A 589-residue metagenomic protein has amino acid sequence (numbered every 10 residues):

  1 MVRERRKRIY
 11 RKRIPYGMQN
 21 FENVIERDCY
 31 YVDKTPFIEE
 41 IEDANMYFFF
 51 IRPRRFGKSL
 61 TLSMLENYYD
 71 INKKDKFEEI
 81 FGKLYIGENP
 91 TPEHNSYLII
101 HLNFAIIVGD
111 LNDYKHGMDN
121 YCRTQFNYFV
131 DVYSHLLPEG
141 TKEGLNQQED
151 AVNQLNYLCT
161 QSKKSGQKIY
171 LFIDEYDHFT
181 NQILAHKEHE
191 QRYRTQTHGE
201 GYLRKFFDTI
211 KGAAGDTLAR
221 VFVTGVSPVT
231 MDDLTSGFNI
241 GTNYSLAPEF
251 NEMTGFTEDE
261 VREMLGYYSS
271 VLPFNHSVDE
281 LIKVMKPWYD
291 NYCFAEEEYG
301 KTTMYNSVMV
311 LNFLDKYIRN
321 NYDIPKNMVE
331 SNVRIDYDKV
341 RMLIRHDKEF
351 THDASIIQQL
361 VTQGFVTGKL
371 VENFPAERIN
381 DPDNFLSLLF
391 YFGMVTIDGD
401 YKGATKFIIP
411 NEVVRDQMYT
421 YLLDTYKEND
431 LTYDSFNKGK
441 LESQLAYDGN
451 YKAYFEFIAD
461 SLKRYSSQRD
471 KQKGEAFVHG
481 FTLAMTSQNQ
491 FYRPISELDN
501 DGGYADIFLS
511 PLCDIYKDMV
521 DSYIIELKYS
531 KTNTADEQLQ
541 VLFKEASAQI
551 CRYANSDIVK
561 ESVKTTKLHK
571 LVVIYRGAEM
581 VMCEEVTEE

Functional and structural regions predicted by a protein language model:
I9-E39: N-terminal pre-Walker A segment at the start of P-loop NTPase domains
G17, D33, D70-D131: P-loop NTPase motor core
K58: Conserved lysine of the Walker
Y157-K164, R192-A219: Substrate-engagement module of ASCE P-loop NTPases
F172-D174, R204-K205, A219-V226: Structural recognition of the conserved hydrophobic beta-strand(s) that form the central parallel beta-sheet of P-loop
T230-G237, Y244-D315, L360: Amphipathic alpha-helical segments of the small helical/lid subdomains adjacent to P-loop NTPase cores
G241-T242, G300, Y305-A554, C583-E589: Extended alpha-helical interface modules used as scaffolds for assembling large macromolecular complexes
I558-E589: Domain-level recognition of nuclease-like catalytic cores that cleave nucleotide substrates
